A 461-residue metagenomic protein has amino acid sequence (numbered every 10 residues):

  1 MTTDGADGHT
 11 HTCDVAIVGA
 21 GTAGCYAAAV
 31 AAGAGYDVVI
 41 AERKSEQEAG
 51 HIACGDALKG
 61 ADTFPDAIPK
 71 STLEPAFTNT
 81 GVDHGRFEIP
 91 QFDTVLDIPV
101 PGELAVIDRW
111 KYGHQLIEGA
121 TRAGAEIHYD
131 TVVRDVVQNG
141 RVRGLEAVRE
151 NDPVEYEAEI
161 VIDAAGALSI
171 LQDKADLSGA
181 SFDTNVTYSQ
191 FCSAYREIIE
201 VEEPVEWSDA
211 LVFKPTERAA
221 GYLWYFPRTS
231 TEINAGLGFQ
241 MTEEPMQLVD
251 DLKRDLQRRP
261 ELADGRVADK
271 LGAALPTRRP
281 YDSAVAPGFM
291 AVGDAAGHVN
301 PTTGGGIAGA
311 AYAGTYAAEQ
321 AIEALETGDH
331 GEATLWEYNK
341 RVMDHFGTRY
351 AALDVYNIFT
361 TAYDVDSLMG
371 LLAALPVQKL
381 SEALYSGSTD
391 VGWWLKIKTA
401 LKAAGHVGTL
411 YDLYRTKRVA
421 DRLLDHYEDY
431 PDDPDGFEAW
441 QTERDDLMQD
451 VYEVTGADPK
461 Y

Functional and structural regions predicted by a protein language model:
G5-I40: N-terminal Rossmann-like FAD-binding beta1-loop-alpha1 element of flavoenzymes
H9-C13, E150-I160, V285-G288: Core beta-strand elements of the Rossmann-like FAD/NAD(P) dinucleotide-binding domain in flavoenzyme oxidoreductases
A20, T121-E261: Predominantly flavin-linked oxidoreductase catalytic cores and closely associated redox partners
A34-Y36, S45-P90: N-terminal FAD cofactor-binding segment of flavoenzymes
V95, E244-A318, L325-E326, W336 (+1 more regions): FAD/FMN-dependent oxidoreductases across multiple families
P99-E118, Q240-L248: Short beta-strand to alpha-helix junction loop
Y316-M369: Active-site-proximal substrate-binding core of FAD-dependent oxidoreductases
D366-Y461: C-terminal auxiliary extensions adjacent to catalytic cores
